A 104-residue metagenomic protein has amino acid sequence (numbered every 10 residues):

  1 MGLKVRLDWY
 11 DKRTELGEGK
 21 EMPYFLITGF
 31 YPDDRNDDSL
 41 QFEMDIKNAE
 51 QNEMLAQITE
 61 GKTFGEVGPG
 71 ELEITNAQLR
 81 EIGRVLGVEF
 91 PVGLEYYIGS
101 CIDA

Functional and structural regions predicted by a protein language model:
G2-D38: Short, extreme N-terminal segment that most often corresponds to the first beta-strand
L3, K12, E50-Q51, G70 (+2 more regions): Terminal low-complexity, poorly structured segments
R13-E18, E43-M44, V67-L72: N-terminal start-of-chain detector that recognizes signal peptides and the immediate post-cleavage beginning
T28, D45, G99: Residues in well-ordered beta-strands of folded domains
D34-N36, A49-Q51, L79, D103: Generic "edge-of-domain/loop-turn" microfeature
D37-T63: Short, flexible N-terminal segments of the mature chain
A56-A104: Acidic, low-complexity intrinsically disordered segments
